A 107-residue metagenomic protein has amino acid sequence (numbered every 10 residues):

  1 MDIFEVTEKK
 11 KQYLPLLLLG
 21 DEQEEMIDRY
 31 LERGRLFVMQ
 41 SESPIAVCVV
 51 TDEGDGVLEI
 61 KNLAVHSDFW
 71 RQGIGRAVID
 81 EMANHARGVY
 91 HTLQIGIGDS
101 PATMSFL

Functional and structural regions predicted by a protein language model:
M1-M26: Short amphipathic alpha-helix that is part of the acyltransferase structural core
I27-L31: Short loop/turn motifs at secondary-structure junctions and domain boundaries
V38, S43-D52, G56-A64, Q94: Conserved beta-strand in the GNAT
L63-W70, G98: A short, internal acetyl-CoA/4′-phosphopantetheine-binding micro-motif in the GNAT/acyltransferase core
F69, G73-E81: Conserved acetyl-CoA pyrophosphate-binding loop and the N-cap/start of the following alpha-helix in GNAT-like
A86-D99: Conserved GNAT acetyl-CoA-binding A-motif
F106-L107: Conserved active-site tyrosine of GNAT-family acetyltransferases
